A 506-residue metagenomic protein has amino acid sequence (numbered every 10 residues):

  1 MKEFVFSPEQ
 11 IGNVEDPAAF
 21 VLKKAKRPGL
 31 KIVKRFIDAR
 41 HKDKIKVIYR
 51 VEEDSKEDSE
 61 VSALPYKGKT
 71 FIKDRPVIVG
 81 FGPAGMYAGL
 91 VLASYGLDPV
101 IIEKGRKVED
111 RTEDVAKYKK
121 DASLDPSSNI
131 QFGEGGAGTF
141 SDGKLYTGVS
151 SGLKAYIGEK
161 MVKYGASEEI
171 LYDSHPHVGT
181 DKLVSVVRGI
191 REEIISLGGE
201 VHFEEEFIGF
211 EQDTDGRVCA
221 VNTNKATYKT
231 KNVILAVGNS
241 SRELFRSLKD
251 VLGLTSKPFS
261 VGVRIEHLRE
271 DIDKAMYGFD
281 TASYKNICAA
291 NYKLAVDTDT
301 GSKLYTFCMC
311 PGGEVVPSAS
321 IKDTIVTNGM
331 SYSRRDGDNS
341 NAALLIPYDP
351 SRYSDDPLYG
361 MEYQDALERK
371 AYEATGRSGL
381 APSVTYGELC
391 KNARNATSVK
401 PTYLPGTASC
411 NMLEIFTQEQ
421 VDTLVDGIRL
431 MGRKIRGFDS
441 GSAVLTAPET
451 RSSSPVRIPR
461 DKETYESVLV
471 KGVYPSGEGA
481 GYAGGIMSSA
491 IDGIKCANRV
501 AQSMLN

Functional and structural regions predicted by a protein language model:
K2-I45, Y49-F140, K144-K160, Y164 (+1 more regions): Residues forming the flavin
